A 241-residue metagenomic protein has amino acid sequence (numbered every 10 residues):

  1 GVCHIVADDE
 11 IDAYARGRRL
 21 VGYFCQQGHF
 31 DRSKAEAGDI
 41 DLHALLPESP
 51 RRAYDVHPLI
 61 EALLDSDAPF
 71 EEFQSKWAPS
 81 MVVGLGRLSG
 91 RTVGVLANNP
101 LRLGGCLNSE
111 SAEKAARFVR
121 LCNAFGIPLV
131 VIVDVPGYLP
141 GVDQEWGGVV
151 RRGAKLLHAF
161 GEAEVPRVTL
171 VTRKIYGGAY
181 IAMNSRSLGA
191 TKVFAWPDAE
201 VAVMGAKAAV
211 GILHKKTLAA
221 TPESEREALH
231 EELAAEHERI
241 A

Functional and structural regions predicted by a protein language model:
G1-I240: Ligand-binding clefts of soluble mixed alpha/beta catalytic domains
